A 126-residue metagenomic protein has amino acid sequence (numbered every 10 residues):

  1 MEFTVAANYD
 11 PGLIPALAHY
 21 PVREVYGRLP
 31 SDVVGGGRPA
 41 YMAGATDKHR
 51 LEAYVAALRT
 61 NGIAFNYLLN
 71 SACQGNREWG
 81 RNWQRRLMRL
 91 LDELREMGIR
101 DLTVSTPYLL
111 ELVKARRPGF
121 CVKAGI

Functional and structural regions predicted by a protein language model:
M1-I126: Non-catalytic helical/linker scaffolds that mediate oligomerization, partner binding, and domain coupling around large
